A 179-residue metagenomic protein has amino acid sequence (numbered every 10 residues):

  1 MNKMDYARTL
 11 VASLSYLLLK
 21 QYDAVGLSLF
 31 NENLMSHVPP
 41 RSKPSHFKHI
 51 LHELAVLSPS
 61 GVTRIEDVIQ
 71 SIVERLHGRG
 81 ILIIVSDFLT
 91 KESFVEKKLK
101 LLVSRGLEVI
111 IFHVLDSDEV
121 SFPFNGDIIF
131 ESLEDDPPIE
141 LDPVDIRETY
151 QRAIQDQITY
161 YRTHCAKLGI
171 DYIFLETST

Functional and structural regions predicted by a protein language model:
M1-T179: Exposed, interaction-prone extracellular/peripheral surfaces
